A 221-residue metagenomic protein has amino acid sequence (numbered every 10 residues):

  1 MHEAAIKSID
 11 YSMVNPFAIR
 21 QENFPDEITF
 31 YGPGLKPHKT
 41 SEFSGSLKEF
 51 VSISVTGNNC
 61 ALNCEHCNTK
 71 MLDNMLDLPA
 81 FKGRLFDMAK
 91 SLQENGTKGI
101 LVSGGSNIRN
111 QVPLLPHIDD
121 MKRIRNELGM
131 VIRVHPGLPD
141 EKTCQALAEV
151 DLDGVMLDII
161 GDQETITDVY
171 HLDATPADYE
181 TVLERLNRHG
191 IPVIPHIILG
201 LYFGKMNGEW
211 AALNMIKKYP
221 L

Functional and structural regions predicted by a protein language model:
E3-A61, E65-L76: N-terminal [4Fe-4S]-dependent radical SAM core
V14, Y219-L221: A glycine-rich, aromatic-flanked flexible loop/lid motif
N23-F24, L128, H189, Y219: Helix C-cap/helix->beta junction micro-motif
G32-P33, I53, T69, F86 (+3 more regions): Structured catalytic core of nucleotide-sugar glycosyltransferases
K70-R84, M88, L92-P116, I124-T143 (+2 more regions): Core AdoMet radical
D120-I124, L186: Hydrophobic positions in alpha-helices of CheY-like receiver
H135-L138, H171-T175, I198-N214: Active-site glycine- and acidic-residue-rich loops that bind and position anionic ligands or nucleotide-like cofactors
V182-G208: Conserved strand-turn element in the central/C-terminal portion of the radical SAM core barrel that lines
